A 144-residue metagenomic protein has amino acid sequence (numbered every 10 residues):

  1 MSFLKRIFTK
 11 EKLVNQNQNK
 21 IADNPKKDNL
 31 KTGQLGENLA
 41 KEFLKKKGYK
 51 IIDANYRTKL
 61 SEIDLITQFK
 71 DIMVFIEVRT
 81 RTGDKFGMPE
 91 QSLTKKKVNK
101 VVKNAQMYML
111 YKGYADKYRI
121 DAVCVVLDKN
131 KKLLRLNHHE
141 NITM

Functional and structural regions predicted by a protein language model:
S2-A54: Acidic-basic catalytic patches of nuclease active cores, encompassing PD-(D/E)XK and other metal-cofactor nuclease
R6, L110-M144: Domain-level recognition of nuclease-like catalytic cores that cleave nucleotide substrates
N19-N24, T80-K85, H139-E140: Short glycine/proline- and charge-enriched loop/turn segments that cap or connect secondary-structure elements
L44, I63-D84, V101: Conserved catalytic cores of phosphodiester-cleaving nucleases, focusing on short active-site segments
K59-S61: Short acidic/glycine-enriched loop/turn segments that link adjacent beta-strands
R81-M107: Mg2+/Mn2+-dependent nuclease catalytic core
